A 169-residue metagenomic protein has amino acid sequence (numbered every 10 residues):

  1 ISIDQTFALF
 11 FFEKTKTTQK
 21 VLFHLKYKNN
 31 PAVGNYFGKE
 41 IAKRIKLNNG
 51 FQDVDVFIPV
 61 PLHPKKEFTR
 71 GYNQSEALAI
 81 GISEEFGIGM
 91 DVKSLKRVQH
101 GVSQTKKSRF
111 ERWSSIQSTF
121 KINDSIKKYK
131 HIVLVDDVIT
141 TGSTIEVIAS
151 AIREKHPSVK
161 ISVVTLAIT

Functional and structural regions predicted by a protein language model:
I1-T169: Glycine-rich phosphate/pyrophosphate-handling loop used in enzymes and phosphotransfer proteins
